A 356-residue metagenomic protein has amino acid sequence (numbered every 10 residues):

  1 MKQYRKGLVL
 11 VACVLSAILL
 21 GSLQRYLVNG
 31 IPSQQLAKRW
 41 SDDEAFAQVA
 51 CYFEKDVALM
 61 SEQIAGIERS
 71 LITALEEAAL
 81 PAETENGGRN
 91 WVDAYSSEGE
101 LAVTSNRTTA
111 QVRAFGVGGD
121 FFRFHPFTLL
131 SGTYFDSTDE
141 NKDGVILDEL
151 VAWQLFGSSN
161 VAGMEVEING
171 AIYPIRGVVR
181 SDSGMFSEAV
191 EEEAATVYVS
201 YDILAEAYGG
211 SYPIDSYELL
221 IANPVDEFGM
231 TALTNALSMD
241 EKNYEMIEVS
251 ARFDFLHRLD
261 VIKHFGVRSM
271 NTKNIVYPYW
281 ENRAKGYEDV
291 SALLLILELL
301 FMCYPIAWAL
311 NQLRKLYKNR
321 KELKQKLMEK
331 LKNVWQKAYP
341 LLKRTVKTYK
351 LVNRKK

Functional and structural regions predicted by a protein language model:
M1-K38: Hydrophobic secretory-pathway targeting helix
Y26-A65: Membrane-interface junction motifs in transport/secretion proteins
Q48, Y52-K55, I64-T128, E248-V249: Short amphipathic beta-strand/extended segments in non-transmembrane regions
V57-I67, T108-V112, N141-D143, S183-V197 (+1 more regions): Solvent-exposed, non-transmembrane alpha-helical starts
T108-Q111, G116, T133-I146, E165-S181: Beta-strand-rich non-transmembrane domains
D120-L129, E149-N223, N243-R268, T272-Y279: Mid-to-C-terminal secondary-structure elements that act as membrane-proximal/extracytoplasmic interface segments
L233-L294, N319-W335, Y339: A cross-kingdom feature of multi-pass membrane systems that activates on extracytoplasmic/periplasmic
F301-K350: Juxtamembrane interface at the cytosolic side of transmembrane helices
